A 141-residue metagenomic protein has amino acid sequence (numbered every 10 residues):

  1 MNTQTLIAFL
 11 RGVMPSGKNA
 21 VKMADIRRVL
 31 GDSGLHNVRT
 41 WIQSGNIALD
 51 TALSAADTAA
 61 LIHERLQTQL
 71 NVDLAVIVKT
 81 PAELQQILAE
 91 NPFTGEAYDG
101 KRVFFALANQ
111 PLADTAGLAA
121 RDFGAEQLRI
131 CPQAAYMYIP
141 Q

Functional and structural regions predicted by a protein language model:
N2-S44, A48-Q141: Surface-exposed, charge/polar-rich loops and edge strands
